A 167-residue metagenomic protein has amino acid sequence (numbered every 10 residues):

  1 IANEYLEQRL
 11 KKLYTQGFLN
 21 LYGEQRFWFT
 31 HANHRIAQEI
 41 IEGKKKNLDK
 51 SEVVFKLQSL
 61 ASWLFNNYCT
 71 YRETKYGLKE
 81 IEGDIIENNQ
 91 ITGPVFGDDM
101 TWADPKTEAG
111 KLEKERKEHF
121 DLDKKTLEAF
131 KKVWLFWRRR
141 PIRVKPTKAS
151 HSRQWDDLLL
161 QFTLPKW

Functional and structural regions predicted by a protein language model:
I1-P165: Extended, charged/glycine-rich binding lobes that contact polyanionic ligands
